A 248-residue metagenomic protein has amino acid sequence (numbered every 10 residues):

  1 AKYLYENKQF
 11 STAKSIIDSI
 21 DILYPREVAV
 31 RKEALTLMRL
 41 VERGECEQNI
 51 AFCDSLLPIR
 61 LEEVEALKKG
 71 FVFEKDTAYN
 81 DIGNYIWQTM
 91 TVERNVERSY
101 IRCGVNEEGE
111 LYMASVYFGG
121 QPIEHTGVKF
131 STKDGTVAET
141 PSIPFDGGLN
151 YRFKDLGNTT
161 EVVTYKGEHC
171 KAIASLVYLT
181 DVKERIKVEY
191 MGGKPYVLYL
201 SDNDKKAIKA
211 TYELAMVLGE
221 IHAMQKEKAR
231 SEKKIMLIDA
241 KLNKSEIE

Functional and structural regions predicted by a protein language model:
K2-E6: Hydrophobic/aromatic side-chain positions at a characteristic register within alpha-helices of tetratricopeptide repeats
F10-S11: TPR-repeat structural position
D21-K32: Short solvent-exposed coil/turn linkers within tandem alpha-helical repeat scaffolds
L37-L67: Alpha-helical linker/edge segments of TPR/alpha-solenoid repeat scaffolds and analogous pre-/post-domain helices
V137-K166: Extended, solvent-exposed segments with strong compositional bias
L156-A174, K183-E248: Internal interaction segment
